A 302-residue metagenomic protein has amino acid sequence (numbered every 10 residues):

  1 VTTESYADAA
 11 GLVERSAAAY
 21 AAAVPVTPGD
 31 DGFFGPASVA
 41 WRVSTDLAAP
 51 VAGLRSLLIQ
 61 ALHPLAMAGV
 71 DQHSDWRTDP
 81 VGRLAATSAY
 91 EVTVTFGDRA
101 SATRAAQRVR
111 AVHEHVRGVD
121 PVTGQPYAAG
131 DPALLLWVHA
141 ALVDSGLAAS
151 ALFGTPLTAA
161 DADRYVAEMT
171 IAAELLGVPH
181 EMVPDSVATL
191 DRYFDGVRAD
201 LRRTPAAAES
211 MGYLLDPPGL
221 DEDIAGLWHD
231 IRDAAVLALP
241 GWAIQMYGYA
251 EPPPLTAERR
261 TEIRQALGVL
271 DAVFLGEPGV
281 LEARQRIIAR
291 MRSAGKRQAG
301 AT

Functional and structural regions predicted by a protein language model:
V1-W137, A141-T302: Mature, function-bearing regions of proteins
